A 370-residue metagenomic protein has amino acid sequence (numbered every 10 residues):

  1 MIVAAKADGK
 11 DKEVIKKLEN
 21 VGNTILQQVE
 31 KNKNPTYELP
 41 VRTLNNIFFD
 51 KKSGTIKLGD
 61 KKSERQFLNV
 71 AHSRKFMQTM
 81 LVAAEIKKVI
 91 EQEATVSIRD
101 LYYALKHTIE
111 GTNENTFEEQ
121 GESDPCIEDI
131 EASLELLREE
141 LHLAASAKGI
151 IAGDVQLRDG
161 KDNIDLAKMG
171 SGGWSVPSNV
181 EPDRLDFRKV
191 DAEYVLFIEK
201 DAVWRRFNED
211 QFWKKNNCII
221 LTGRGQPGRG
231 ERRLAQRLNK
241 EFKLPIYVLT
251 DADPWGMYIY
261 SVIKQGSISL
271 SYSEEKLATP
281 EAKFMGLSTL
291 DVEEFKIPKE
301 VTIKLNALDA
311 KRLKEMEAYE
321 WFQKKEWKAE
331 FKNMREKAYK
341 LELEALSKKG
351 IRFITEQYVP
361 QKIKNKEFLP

Functional and structural regions predicted by a protein language model:
M1-P245, P254-P370: Nucleic-acid enzyme cleavage-core boundary/entry regions
